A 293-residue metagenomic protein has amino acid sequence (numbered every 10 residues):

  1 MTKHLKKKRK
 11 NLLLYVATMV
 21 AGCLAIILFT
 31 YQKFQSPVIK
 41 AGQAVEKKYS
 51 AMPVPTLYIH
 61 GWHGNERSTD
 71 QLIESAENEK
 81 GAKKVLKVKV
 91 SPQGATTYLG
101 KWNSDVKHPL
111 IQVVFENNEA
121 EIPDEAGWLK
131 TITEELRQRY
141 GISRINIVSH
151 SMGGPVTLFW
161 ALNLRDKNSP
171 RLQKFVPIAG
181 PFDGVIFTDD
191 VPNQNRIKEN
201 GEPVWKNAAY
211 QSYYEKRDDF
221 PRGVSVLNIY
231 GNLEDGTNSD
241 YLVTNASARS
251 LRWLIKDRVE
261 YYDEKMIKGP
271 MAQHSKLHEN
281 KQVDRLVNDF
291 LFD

Functional and structural regions predicted by a protein language model:
M1-L12: N-terminal Lys/Arg-rich, disordered targeting/topogenic segments
K3, M19-V20: Short, low-complexity Pro/Thr/Gly
K10-V16, G22-V148, M152-D293: Lipid deacylating catalytic domains
